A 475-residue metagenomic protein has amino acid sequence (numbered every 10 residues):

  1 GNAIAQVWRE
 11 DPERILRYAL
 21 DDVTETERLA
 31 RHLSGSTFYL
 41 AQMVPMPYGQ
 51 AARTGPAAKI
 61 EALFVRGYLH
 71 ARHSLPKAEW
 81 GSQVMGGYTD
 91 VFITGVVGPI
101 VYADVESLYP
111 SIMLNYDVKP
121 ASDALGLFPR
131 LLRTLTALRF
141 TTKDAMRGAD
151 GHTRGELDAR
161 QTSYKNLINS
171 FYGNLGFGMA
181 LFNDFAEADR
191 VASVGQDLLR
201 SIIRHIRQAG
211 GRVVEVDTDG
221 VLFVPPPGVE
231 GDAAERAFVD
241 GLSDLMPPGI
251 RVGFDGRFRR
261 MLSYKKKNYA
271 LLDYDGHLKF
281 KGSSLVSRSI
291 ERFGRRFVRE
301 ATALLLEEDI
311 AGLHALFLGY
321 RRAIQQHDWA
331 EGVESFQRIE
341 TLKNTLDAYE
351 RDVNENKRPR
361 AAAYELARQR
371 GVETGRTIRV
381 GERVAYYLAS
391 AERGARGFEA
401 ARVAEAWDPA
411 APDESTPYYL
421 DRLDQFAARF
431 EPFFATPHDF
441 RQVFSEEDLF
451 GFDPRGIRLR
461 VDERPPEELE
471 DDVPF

Functional and structural regions predicted by a protein language model:
Q6-S107, S111-L114, R154-D197, S201-H205 (+3 more regions): Common nucleic-acid-contacting/processivity interface regions adjacent to the catalytic cores of nucleic-acid enzymes
D22, T26, R139, I168 (+2 more regions): A residue-level signal for conserved active-site and pocket-lining positions in enzyme catalytic cores
D117-G126, R236: Cytochrome P450 catalytic domain signature, combining two hallmark sequence patches
A124-Y164: Conserved catalytic alpha/beta cores of large enzymes that bind or transform nucleotide phosphates and polynucleotides
L198-A209, A237-L245: Generic non-transmembrane alpha-helical segments
R212-D217, F254: Short beta-strand
V221-R236: Catalytic palm subdomain of template-directed nucleic-acid polymerases, centered on the conserved carboxylate motif
A233-F475: C-terminal, non-catalytic extensions of nucleic-acid polymerases
